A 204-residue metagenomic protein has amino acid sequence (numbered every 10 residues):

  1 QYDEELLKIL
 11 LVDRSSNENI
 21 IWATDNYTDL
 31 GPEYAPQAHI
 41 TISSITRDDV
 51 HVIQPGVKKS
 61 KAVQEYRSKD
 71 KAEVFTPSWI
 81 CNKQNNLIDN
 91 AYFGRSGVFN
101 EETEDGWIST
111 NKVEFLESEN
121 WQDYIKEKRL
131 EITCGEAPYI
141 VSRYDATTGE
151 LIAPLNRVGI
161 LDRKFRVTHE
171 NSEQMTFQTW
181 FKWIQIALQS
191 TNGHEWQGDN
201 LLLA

Functional and structural regions predicted by a protein language model:
Q1-K126, C134-A137, A204: Non-catalytic, mostly N-terminal accessory regions of nucleic-acid modification and defense proteins
Y92-A204: Conserved S-adenosyl-L-methionine
